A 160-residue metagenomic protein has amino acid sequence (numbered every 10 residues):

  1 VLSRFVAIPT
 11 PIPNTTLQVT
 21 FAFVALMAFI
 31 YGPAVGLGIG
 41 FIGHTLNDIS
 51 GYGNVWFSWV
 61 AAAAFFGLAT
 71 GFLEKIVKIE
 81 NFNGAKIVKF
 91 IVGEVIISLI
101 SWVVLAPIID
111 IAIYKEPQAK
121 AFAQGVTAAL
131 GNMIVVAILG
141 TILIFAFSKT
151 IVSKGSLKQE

Functional and structural regions predicted by a protein language model:
V1-E160: Loop-helix junctions at membrane interfaces
